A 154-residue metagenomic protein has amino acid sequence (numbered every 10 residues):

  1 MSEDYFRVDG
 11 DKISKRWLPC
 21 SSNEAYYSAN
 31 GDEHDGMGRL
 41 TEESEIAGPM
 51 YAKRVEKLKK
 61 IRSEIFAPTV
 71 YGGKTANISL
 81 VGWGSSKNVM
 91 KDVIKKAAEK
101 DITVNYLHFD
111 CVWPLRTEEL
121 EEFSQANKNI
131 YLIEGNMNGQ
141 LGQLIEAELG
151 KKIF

Functional and structural regions predicted by a protein language model:
M1-F154: Flexible, low-complexity linker and terminal segments
